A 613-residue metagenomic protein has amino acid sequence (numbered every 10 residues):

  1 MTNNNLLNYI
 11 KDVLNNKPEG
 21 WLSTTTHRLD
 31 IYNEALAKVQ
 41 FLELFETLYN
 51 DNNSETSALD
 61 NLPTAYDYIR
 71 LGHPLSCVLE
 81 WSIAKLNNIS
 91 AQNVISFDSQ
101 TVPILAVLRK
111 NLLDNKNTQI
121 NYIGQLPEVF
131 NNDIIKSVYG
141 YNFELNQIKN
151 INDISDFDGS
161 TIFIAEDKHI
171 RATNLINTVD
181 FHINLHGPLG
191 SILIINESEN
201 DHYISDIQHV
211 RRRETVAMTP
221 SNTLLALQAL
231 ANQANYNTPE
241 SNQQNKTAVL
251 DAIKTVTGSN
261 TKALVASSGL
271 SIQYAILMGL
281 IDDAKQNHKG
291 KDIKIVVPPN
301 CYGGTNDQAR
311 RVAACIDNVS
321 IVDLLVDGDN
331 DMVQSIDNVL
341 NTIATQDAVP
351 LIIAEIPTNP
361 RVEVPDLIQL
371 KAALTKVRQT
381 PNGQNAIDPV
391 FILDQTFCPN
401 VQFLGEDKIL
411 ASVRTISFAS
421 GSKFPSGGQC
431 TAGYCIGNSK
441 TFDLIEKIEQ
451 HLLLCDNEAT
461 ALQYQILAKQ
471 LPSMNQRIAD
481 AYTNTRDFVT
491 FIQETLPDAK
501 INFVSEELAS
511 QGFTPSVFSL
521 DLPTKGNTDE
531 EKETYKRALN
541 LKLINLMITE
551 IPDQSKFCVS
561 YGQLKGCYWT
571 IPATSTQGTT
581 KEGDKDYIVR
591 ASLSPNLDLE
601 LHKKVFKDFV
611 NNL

Functional and structural regions predicted by a protein language model:
M1-P74, W81-K85, S90, F143-T255 (+2 more regions): N-terminal "arm"/small-domain region of PLP-dependent enzymes with the aminotransferase-like
Y9-I10, T25, L86, D98-R213 (+3 more regions): Conserved PLP-enzyme active-site core in the AAT-like
N16-S23, L44-N52, L280, A309-N318 (+2 more regions): Charged, low-complexity, helix/coiled-coil-prone segments
E197-E199, I204-A248, I416-D584, L593-D598 (+2 more regions): Active-site C-terminal subdomain of aminotransferase-like
V349, P515, D586-I588: Structural motif
A354, L393, L520, A591-L593: Conserved beta-strand positions
